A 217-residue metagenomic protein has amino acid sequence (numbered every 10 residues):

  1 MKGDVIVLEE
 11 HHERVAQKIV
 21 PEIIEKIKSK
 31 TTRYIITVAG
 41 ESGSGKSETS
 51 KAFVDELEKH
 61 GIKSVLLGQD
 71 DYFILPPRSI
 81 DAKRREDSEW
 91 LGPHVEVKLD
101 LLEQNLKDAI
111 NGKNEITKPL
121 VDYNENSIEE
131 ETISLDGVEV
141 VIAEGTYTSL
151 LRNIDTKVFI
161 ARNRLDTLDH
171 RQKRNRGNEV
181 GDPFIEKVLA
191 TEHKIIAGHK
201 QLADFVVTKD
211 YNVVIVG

Functional and structural regions predicted by a protein language model:
K2-S29, T156, D169, K173-G177 (+1 more regions): NTP-dependent small-molecule kinase module
I35-T37: Short hydrophobic/aromatic beta-strand immediately N-terminal to the Walker A/P-loop
E41: P-loop (Walker A) phosphate-binding loop of NTP-binding proteins
K46: Conserved lysine of the Walker
T49: Hydrophobic positions on the alpha1 helix immediately C-terminal to the Walker A/P-loop
D55-V65: Post-Walker A helix-loop "phosphate-sensing" segment adjacent to the P-loop in P-loop NTPases
V65, F73-Y123: Conserved nucleotide-sensing/catalytic segment adjacent to the nucleotide-binding pocket in NTP-handling enzymes
S127-R174: ATP-dependent NMP and nucleoside kinases share a basic, alpha-helical "lid"
